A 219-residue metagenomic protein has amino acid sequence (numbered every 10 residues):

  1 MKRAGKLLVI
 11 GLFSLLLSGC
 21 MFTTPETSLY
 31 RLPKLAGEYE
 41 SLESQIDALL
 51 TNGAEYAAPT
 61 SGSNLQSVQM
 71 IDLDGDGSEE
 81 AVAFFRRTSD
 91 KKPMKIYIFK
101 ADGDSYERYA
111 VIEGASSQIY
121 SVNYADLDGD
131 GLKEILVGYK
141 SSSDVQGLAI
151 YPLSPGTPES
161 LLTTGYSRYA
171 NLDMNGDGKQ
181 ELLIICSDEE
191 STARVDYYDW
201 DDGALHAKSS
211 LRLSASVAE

Functional and structural regions predicted by a protein language model:
R3-P25: Sec-dependent N-terminal signal peptides of Gram-positive bacterial secreted proteins and lipoproteins
C20-E219: Beta-propeller-forming repeat regions
